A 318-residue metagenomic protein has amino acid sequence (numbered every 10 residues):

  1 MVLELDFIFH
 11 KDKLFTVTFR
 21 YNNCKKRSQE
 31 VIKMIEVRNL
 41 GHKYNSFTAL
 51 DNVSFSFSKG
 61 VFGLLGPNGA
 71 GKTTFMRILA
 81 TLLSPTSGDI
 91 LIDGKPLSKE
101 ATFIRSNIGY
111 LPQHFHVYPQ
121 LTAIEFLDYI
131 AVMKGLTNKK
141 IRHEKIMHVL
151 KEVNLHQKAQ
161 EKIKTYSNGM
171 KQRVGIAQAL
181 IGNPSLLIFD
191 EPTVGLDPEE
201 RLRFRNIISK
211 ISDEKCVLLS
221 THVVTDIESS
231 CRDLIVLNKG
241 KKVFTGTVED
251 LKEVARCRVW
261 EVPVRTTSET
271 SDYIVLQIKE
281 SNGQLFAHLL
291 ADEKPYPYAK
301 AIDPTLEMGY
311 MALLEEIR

Functional and structural regions predicted by a protein language model:
P67-G71: Walker A (P-loop) phosphate-binding loop of ABC-type ATPase nucleotide-binding domains
G88-K99, F103-I104: Conserved ABC transporter NBD signature motif
D128, V132-G135, K140-K158: Conserved ABC ATPase "signature" region
L187-E191, L196: Catalytic Walker B motif of ABC-type/P-loop ATPase nucleotide-binding domains
F204-H288: ABC transporter nucleotide-binding domain
